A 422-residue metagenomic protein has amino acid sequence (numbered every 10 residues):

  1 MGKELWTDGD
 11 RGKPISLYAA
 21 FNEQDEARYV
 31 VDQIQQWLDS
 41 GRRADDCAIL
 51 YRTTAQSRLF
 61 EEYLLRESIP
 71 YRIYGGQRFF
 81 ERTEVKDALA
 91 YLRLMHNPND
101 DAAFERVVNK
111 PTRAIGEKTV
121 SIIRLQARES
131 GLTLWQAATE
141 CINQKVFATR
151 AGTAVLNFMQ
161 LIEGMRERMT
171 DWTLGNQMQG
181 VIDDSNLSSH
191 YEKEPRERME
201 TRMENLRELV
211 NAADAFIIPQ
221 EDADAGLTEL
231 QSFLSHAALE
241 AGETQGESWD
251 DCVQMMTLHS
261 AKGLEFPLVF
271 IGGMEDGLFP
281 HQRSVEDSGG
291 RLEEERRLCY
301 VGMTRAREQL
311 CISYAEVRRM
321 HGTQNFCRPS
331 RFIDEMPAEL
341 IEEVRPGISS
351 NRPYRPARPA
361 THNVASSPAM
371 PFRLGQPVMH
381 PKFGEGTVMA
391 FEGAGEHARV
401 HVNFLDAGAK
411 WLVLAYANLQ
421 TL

Functional and structural regions predicted by a protein language model:
M1-P70, R93-N97, E129, G152 (+1 more regions): Helicase P-loop NTPase motor core
R43, S57-I69, R78, R82 (+3 more regions): Conserved helicase C-terminal RecA-like lobe
L278, E385-A390: Short, Lys/Arg- and Gly-enriched loop/turn segments at beta-strand edges
R345-P377: Mixed-charge, Lys/Arg-rich low-complexity intrinsically disordered regions
P377-E385: Short coil-to-beta-strand transition motifs
P381, M389-L422: Basic/aromatic-rich interaction segments and small domains that mediate binding to polyanionic partners
